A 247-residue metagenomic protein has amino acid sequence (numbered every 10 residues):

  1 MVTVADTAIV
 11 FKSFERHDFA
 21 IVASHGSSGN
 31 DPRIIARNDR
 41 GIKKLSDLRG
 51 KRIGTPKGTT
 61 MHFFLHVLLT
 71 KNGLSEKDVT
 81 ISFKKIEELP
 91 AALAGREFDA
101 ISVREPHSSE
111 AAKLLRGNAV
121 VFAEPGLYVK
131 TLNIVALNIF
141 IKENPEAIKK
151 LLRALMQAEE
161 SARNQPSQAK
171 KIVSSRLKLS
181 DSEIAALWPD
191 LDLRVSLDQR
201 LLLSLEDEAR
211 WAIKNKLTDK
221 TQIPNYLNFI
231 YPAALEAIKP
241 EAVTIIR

Functional and structural regions predicted by a protein language model:
M1-S75, T80-K85, D99-E105, A119-Y128: Short, glycine-/small- and polar/acidic-enriched structural segments that line small-molecule recognition paths
F11, D47, A91-A92, E110 (+1 more regions): Well-formed, non-transmembrane alpha-helical positions, independent of function
S13, T70, K113, S175 (+1 more regions): Short polybasic/polar patches that bind polyanions
I81-S82, E87-S175: Pocket-lining segment of extracytoplasmic ligand-binding domains
A94-F98, L191-D207, A234-V243: Short amphipathic alpha-helical segments at helix boundaries and their inter-helical linkers
E143-D219: Secondary-structure end/capping motifs
I213-R247: Conserved C-terminal helix/tail region of periplasmic/extracytoplasmic solute-binding proteins
